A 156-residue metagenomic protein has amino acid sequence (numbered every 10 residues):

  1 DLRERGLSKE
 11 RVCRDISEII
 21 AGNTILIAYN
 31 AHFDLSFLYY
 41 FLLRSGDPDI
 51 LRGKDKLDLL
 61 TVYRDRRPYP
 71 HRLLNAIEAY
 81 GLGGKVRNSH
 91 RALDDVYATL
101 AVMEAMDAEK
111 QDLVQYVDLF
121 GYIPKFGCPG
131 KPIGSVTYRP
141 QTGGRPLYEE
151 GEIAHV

Functional and structural regions predicted by a protein language model:
D1-S45, I50-L51, L74-H90: Conserved non-catalytic scaffold segment of RNase H-like nuclease domains
F33-D34, Y69, A98: Short phosphate-engaging motifs
D34, D58, D95: Acidic active-site catalytic centers that drive phospho-/nucleotidyl reactions and related ester hydrolyses
F37, T61, Y97-A98: Hydrophobic side chains within alpha-helical segments
L42-G46, Y63, R67, Y80-G84 (+1 more regions): Short, well-ordered alpha-helical segments in soluble proteins
D55-H71: Short alpha-helix plus adjacent loop in nuclease-associated cores
A92-V102: Alpha-helical transmembrane segments that form the membrane-embedded catalytic/substrate-binding core of multi-pass
L100-V156: Acidic two-metal-ion nuclease catalytic site recognized across multiple nuclease folds, prominently DnaQ/RNase D-T
